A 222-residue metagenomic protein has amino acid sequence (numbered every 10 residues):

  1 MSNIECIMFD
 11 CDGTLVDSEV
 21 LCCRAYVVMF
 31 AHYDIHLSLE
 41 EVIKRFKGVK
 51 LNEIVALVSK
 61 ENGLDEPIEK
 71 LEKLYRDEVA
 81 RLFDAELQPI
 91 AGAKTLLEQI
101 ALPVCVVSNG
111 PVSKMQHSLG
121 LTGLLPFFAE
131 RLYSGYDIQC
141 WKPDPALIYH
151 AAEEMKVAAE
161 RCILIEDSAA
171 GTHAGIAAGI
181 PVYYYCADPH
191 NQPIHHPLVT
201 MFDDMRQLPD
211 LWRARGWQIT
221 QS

Functional and structural regions predicted by a protein language model:
M1-E5, L102, P111-S222: Asp-based, Mg2+/Mn2+-dependent phosphohydrolase catalytic module
M1-I43: Active-site neighborhood of HAD-like aspartate-dependent phosphohydrolases
L21, F46, K50, L74 (+4 more regions): Short beta->alpha linker loops
C23, V27, L51-A56, I68 (+2 more regions): An amphipathic alpha-helix signature
M29-F30, K50-D65, S118, A152: Helix-loop "lid/cap" segments that line or gate small-molecule binding pockets
A31, E98, I176: Anion (oxyanion) recognition and catalysis
A56-T95: Metal-dependent phosphoesterase signature
R81-V106, V112-Q116: Short, acidic loop-to-helix structural element flanking the phosphoryl-transfer center in phosphate-processing enzymes
